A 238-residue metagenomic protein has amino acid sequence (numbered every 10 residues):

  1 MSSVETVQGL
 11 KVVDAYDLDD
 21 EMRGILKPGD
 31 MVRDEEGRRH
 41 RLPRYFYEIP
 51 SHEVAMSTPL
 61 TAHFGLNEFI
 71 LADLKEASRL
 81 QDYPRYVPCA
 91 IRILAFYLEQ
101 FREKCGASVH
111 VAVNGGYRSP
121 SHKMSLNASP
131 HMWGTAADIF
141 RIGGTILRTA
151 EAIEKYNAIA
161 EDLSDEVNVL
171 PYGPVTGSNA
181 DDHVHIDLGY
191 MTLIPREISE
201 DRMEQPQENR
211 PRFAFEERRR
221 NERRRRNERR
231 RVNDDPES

Functional and structural regions predicted by a protein language model:
M1-Y97, N179, T192-E197, R202-Q205 (+1 more regions): Extracytoplasmic cell-surface/polysaccharide-interacting catalytic and binding patches
S2-L10, A128, M132-S238: Catalytic cores and adjacent binding grooves of peptidoglycan-active enzymes
E68, S121, P130: Solvent-exposed, flexible loop/coil residues
L74-L80, F101-A107, R148-I153: Generic detector of short, locally flexible boundary/turn motifs and exposed helical patches
Y83-Y86, S108-N114, E154-E161: N-terminal start-of-chain detector that recognizes signal peptides and the immediate post-cleavage beginning
C89, I93-F96, Q100, E151 (+1 more regions): Extracytoplasmic/secreted proteins, especially bacterial periplasmic and envelope-associated proteins
I93-L126: Extended, low-complexity, intrinsically disordered C-terminal regulatory tails of eukaryotic serine/threonine kinases
